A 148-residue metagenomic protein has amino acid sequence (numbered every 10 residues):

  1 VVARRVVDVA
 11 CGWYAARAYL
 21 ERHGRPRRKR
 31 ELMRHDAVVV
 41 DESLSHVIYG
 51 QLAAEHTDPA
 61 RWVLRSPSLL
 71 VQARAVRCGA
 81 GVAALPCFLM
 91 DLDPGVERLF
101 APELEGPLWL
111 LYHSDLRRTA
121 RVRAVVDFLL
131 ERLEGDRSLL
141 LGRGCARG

Functional and structural regions predicted by a protein language model:
V1-W109, G135-G148: C-terminal regulatory
A73, Y112, V126-D127: A cross-family signal for key residues in well-ordered alpha-helices that form functional helical elements
L108-A120: A bilobed periplasmic-binding-protein/Venus flytrap-type ligand-binding module shared by bacterial periplasmic
R117-E131, R137: Short amphipathic alpha-helical coupling segments at ligand-binding clamshell hinges and other catalytic/signaling
